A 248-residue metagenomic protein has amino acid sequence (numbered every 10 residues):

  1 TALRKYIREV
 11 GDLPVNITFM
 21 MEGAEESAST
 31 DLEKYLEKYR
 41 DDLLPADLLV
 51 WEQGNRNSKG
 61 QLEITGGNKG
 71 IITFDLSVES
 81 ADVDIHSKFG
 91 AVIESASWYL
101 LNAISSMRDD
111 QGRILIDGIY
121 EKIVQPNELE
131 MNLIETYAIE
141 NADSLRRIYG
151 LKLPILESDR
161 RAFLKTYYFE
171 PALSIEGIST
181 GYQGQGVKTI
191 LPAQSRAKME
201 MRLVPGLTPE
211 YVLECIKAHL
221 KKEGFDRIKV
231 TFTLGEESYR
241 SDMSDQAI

Functional and structural regions predicted by a protein language model:
T1-G67: Acidic/histidine-rich catalytic neighborhood of metal-dependent amide-processing enzymes
P45, T65-S80: Internal, well-ordered domain-core segments that constitute the primary functional module of diverse proteins
R56-N57, T73-I248: Metal-dependent amide/peptide-bond hydrolase catalytic core, centered on the "pita-bread" metallohydrolase fold
